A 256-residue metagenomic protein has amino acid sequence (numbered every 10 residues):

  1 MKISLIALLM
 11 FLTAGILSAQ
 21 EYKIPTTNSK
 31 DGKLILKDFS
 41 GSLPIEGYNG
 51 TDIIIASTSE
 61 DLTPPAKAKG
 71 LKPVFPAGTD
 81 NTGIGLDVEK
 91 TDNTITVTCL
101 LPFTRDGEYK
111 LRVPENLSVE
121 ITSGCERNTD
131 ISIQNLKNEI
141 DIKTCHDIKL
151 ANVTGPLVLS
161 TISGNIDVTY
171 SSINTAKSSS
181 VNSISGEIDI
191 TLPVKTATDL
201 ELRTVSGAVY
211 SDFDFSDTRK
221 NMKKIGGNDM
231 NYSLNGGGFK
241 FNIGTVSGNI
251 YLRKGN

Functional and structural regions predicted by a protein language model:
M1-I24: Bacterial Sec-dependent N-terminal signal peptides
Q20-E126, S132-K143, V158, T175 (+3 more regions): Acidic (Asp/Glu) and glycine-rich low-complexity loops/linkers that are typically intrinsically disordered
G41-L43, Y170, G248: Extended lipid/amphipathic-ligand handling interfaces
E60, T129-I131, G164, G186 (+2 more regions): Hydrophobic lipid-interacting interfaces of membrane-associated proteins
I121-T122, N128-I131, D167-V168, D189-T191 (+1 more regions): Beta-strand-rich extracellular passenger or scaffold domains
V153, L157-S160, T169-N182, T196: Short helix-loop boundary/capping segments
P156, N165, N182, E187-T191 (+2 more regions): Tandem repeat domain/solenoid detector
